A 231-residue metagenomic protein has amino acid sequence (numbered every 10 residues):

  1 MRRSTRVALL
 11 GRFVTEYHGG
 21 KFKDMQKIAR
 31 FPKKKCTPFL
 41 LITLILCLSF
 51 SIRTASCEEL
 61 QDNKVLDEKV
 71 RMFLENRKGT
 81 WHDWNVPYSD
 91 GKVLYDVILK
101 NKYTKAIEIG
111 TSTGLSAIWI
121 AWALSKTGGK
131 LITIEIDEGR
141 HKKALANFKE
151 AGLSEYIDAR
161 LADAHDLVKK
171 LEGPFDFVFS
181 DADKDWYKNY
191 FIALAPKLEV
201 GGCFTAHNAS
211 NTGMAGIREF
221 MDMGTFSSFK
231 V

Functional and structural regions predicted by a protein language model:
R2-V7, D24-L41: Bacterial N-terminal signal peptides that target proteins for export
V7-F13, Y17: N-terminal polybasic/positive-inside topogenic patches
G19, I28, P32, T37 (+2 more regions): A short alpha-helical cap/connector motif
